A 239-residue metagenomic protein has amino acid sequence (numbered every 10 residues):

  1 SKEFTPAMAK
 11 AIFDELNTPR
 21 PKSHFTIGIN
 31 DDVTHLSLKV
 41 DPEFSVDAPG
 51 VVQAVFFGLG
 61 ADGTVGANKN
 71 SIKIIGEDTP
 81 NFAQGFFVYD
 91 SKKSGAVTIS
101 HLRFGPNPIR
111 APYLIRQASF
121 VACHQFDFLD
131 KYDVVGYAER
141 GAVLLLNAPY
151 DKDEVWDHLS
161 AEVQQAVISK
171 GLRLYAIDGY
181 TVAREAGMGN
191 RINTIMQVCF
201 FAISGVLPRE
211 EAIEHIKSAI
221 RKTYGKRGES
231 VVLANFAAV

Functional and structural regions predicted by a protein language model:
S1, G50-G60, V65-V239: Active-site cofactor/cluster-binding pocket
K2-Q53, A234-V239: Flexible inter-domain linker/hinge segments
